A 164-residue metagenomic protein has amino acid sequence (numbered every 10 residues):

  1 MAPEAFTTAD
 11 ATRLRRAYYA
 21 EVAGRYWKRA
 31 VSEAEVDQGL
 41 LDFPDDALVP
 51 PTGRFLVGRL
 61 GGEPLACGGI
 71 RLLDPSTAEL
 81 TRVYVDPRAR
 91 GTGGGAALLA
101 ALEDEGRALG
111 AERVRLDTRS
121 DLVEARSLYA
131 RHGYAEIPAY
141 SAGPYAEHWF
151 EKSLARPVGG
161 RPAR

Functional and structural regions predicted by a protein language model:
A5-T77, T81, D86, L99-A100 (+3 more regions): Acetyl-CoA-dependent GNAT
F6, E112-G133, P138-R164: C-terminal "cap" of GNAT-fold acetyltransferases
T7, R90, G94, D121: Conserved acidic
G62, G93, G110: Conserved G/P- and acidic residue-centered "switch" motifs that form tight phosphate/ATP-binding loops in soluble
V85, G91-D104, S127-R131: Conserved acetyl-CoA-binding loop-helix of GNAT-fold acetyltransferases
L102-R115: Short, positively charged, low-complexity/disordered linker segments
